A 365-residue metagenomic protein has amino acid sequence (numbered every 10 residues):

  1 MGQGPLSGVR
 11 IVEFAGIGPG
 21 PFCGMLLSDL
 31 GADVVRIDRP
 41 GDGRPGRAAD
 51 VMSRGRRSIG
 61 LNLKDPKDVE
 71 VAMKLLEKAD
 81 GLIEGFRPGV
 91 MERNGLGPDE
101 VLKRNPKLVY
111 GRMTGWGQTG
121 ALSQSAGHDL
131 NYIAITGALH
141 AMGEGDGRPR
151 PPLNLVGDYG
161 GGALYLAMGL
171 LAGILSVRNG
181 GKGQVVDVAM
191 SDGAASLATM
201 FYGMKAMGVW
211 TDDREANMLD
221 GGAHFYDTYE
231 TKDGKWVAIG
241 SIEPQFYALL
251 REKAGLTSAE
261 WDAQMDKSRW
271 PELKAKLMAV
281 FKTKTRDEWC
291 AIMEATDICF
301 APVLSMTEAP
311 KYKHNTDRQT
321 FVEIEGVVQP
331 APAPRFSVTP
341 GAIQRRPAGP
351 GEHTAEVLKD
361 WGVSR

Functional and structural regions predicted by a protein language model:
G2, G326-R365: Flexible, small-/acidic-enriched active-site or ligand-binding loops
G2-D42: Conserved small-residue-rich beta-alpha loop and adjacent elements that most often cradle the phosphate/pyrophosphate
L6, M73-E77, S125: A short, aliphatic-rich alpha-helical micro-motif
V12, M52-R104, K282: A structured beta-alpha segment of the ubiquitous adenosine-cofactor-binding alpha/beta core
L26, L30, E92-V237, S241: Active-site-adjacent "lid/gating" segments in soluble enzymes
D29-N62: Glycine-rich phosphate-binding loop and adjoining beta1-alpha1-beta2 segment of Rossmann-like nucleotide-binding folds
D220, H224-T296, F300: Aromatic-enriched alpha-helical interface/lid elements that frame and gate functional surfaces
E294-Q344: A glycine-rich dinucleotide-binding beta-alpha-beta segment and adjacent secondary-structure elements that constitute
